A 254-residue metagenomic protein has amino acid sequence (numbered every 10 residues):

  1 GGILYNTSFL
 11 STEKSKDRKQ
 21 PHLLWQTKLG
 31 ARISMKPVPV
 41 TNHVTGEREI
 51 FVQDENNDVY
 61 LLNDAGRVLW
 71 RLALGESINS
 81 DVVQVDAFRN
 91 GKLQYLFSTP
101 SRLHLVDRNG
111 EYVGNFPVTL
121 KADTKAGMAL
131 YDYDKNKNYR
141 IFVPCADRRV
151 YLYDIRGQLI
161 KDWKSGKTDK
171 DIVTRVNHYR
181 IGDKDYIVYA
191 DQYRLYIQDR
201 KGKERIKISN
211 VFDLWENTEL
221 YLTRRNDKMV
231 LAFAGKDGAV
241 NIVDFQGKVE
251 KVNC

Functional and structural regions predicted by a protein language model:
G1-C254: Extracytoplasmic/lumenal domain signature
